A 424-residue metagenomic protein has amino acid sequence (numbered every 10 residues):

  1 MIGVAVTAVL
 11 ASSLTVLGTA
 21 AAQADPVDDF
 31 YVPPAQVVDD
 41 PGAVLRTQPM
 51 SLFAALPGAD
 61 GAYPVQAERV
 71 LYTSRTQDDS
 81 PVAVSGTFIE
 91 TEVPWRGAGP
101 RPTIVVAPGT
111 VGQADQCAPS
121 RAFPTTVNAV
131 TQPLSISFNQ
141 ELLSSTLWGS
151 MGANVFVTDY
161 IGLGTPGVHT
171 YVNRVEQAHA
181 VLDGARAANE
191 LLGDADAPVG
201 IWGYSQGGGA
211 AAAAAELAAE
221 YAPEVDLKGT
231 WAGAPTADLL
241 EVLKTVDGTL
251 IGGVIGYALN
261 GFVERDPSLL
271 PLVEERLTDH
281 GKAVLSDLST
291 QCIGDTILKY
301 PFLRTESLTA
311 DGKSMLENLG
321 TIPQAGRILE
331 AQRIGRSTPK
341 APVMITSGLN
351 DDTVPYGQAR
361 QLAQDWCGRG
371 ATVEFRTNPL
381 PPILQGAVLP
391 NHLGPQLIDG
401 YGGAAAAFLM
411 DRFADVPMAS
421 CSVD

Functional and structural regions predicted by a protein language model:
A20-G99: Catalytic-loop region of hydrolases
Q77-S85, I89-M151: Short, surface-exposed "cap/lid" segments of acyl-processing enzymes
S150, Y171-L192: Alpha/beta-hydrolase active-site loop
R186-V254: Primarily recognizes the serine-hydrolase "nucleophile elbow" in alpha/beta-hydrolase and SGNH/GDSL folds
T236-R336: Accessory cap/linker subdomain of secreted extracellular hydrolases
G326-R327, G368-D424: C-terminal catalytic histidine-bearing segment of alpha/beta-hydrolase fold enzymes
P339, M344-D351: Short beta-strand/loop motif that positions the catalytic acidic residue of the alpha/beta-hydrolase fold
A341-V343, P355-W366: Short alpha-helix in the alpha/beta-hydrolase fold that links the catalytic acid
